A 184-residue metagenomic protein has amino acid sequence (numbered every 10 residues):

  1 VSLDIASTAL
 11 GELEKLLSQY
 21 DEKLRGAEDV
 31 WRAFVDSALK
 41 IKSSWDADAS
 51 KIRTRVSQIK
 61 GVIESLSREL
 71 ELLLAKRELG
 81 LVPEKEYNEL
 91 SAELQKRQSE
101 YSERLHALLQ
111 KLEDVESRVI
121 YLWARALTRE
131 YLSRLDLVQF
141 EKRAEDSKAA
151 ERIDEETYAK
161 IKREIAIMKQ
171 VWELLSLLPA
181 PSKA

Functional and structural regions predicted by a protein language model:
V1-R25: N-terminal or membrane-proximal amphipathic helix/coiled-coil initiation segments that transition from
L17-D48, Q110-D114: Short, charge-rich amphipathic alpha-helices with coiled-coil/heptad character
D21-G26, G80-V82, K148-T157: Charged, low-complexity interaction regions
F34-S37, V62-E69, D136-F140: Amphipathic, well-ordered alpha-helical segments in soluble domains
S44-V56, I63, E93-V115, A166-S182: Amphipathic alpha-helical coiled-coil segments
I59-G80: Extended alpha-helical coiled-coil "stalk/arm" regions that act as elongated linkers or oligomerization scaffolds
A75, W123-K183: Long amphipathic all-alpha helical oligomerization modules
E78-E89, A107-L127, E156-K160: Long amphipathic alpha-helical coiled-coil segments
